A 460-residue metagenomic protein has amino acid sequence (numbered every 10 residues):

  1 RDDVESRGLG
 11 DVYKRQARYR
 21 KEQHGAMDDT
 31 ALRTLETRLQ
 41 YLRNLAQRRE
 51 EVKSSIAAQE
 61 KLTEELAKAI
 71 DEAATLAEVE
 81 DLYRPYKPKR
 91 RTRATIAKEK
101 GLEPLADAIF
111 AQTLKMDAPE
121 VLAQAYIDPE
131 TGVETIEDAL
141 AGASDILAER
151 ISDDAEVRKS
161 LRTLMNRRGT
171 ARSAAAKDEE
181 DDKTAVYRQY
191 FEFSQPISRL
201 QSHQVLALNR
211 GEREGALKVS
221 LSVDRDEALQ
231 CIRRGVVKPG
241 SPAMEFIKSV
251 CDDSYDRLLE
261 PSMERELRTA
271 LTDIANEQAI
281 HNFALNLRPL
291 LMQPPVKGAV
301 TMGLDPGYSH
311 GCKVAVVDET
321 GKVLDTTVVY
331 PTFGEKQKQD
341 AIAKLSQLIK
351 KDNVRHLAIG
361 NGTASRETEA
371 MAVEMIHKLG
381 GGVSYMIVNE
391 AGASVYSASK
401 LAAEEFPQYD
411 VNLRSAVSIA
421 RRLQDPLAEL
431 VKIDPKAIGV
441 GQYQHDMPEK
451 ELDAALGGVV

Functional and structural regions predicted by a protein language model:
D2-L9, Y13: Single conserved hydrophobic/aromatic residue that forms the stacking wall/gate of nucleotide- or nucleobase-binding
R7, A31-L35, A111-Q112, K436-Q444: Short linear loop/turn motifs
K14-A26: Feature marking long nucleic-acid-engaging regions of large polymerase/nuclease enzymes
R15, D28-T34, Y41-G303, G307-Y409 (+3 more regions): Duplex nucleic acid-engaging cores and interfaces of nucleic-acid transaction enzymes
H24-A31, V431: Short amphipathic alpha-helical segments with coiled-coil-like heptad repeat character
K98-K100, P119-E120, R422-V460: Extended compositionally biased segments used for macromolecular assembly or nucleic-acid engagement
